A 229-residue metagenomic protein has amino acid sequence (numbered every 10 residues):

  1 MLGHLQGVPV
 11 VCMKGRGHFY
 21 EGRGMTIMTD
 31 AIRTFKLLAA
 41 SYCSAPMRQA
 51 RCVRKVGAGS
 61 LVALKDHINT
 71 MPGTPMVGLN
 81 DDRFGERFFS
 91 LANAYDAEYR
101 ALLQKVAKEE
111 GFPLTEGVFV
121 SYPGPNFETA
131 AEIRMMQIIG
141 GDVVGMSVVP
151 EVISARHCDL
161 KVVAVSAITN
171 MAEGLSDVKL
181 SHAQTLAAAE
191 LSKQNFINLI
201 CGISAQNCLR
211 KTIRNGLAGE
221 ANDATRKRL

Functional and structural regions predicted by a protein language model:
M1-L91: Metabolite-binding pocket within alpha/beta catalytic cores that recognizes anionic/polar moieties
C12-K14, Y42-M47, A63, L114-V120 (+2 more regions): General beta-strand structural signal in soluble alpha/beta enzymes
F35-A39, Q137, R156: Non-catalytic positions within long, well-ordered alpha-helices that form the structural scaffold/packing of enzyme
L38-Y42, D142, K161: Short acidic/polar active-site loop segments enriched in Thr and Asp
A92-Q137: Active-site rim beta-loop-alpha module in soluble metabolic enzymes
M146-Q184: Zn-dependent metallopeptidase/amidohydrolase metal-coordination segment
E173-A221: His/Asp/Glu-rich mid-to-C-terminal helical/loop segments that flank catalytic regions of hydrolases
